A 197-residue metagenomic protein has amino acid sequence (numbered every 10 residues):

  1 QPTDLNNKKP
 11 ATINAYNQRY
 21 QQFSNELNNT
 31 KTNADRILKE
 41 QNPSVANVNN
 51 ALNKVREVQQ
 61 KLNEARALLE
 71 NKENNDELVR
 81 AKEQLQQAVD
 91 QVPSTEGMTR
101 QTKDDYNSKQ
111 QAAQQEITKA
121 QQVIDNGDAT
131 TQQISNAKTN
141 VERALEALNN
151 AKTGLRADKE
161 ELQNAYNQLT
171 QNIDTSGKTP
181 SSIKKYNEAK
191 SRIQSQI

Functional and structural regions predicted by a protein language model:
Q1-L38, L69-Q121, K152-I197: Amphipathic, heptad-repeat alpha-helical segments
K31-E70, Q114-G154, S195-I197: Charged, amphipathic alpha-helical scaffolding segments
